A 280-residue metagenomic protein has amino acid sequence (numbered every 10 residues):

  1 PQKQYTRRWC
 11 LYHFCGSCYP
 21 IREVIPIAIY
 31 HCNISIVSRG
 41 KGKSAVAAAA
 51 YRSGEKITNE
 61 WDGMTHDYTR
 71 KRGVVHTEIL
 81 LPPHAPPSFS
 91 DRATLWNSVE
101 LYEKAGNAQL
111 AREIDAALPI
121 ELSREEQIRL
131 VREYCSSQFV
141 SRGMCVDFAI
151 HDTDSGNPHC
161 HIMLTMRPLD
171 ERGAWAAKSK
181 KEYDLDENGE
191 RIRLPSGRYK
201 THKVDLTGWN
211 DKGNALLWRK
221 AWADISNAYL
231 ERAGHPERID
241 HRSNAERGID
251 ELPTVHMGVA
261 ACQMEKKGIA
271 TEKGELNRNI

Functional and structural regions predicted by a protein language model:
Y12-I280: N-terminal nicking endonuclease/strand-transfer module with a His-rich metal-binding environment and a catalytic Tyr
